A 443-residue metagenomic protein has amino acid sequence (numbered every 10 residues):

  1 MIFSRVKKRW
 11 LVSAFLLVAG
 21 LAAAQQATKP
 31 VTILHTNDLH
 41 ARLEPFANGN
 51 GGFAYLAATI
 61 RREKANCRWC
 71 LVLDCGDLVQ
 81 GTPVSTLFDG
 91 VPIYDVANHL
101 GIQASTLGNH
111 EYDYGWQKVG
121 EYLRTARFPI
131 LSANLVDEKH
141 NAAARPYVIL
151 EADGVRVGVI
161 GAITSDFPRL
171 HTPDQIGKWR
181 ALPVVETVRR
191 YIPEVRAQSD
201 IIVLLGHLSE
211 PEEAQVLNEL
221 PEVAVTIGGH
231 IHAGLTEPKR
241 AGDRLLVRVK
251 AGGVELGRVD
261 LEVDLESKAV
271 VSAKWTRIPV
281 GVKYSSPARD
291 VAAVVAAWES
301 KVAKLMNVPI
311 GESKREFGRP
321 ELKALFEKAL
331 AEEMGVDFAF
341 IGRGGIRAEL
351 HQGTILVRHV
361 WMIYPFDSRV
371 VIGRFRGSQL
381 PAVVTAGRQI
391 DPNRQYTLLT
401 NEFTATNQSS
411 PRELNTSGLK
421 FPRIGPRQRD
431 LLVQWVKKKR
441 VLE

Functional and structural regions predicted by a protein language model:
M1-K7: N-terminal secretory signal peptides that target proteins for export/translocation
R5, S13-A14, Q25-T36, H40-A41 (+4 more regions): Non-catalytic terminal accessory segments
L17, L100, A126, H230 (+2 more regions): Alpha-helix boundary/capping residues
A19-L21: N-terminal signal peptide c-region/cleavage motif recognized by signal peptidases
A24-D290, P320-A329, E333, A339 (+2 more regions): Acidic, metal/ion-coordinating pockets
